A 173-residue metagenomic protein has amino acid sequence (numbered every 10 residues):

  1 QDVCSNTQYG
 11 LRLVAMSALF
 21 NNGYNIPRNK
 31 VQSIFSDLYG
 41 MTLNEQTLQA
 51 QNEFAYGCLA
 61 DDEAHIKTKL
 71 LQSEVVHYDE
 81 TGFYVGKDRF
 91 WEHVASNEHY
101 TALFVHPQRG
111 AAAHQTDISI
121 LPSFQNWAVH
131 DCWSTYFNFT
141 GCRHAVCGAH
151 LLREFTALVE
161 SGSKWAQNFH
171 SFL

Functional and structural regions predicted by a protein language model:
Q1-L173: Catalytic center-proximal scaffold of phosphoryl-transfer enzymes
